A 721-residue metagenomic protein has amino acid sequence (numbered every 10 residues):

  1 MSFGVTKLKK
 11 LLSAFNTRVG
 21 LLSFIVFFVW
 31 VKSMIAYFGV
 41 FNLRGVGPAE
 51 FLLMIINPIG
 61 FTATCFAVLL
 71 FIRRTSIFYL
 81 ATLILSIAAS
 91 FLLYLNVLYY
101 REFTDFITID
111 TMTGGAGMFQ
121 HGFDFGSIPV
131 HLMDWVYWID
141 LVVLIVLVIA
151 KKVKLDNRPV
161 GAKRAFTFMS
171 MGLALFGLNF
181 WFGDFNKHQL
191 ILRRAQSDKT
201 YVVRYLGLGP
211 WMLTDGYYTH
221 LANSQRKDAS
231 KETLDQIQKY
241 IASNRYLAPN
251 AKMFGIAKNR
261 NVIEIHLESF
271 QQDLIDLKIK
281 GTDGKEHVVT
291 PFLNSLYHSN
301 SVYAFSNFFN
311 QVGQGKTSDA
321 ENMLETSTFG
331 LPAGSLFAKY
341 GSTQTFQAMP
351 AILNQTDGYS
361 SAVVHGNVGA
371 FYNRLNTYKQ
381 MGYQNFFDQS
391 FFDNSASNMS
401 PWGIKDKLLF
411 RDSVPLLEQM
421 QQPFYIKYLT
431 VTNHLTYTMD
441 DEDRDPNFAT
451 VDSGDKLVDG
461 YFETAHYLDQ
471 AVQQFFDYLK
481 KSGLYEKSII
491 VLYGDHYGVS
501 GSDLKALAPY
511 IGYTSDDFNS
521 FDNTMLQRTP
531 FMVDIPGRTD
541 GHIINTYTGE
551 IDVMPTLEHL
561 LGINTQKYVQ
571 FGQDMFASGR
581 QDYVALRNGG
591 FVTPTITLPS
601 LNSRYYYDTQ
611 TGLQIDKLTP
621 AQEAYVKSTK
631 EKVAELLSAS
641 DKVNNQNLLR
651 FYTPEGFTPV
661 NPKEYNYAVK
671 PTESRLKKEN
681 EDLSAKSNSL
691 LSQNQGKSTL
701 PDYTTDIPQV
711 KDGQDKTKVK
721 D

Functional and structural regions predicted by a protein language model:
M1-G4, S13-G20, G47, R74-S76 (+18 more regions): Serine/threonine-rich low-complexity intrinsically disordered regions
S2-M212, G216-Y217: Transmembrane and membrane-interface helices of multi-pass, inner-membrane envelope-modifying transferases
T6, D110-T113, G117, F123-G126 (+6 more regions): Generic alpha-helical secondary structure signal
L8, M118-F119, T233, I237 (+4 more regions): Generic structural signal of hydrophobic/aromatic residues within well-ordered alpha-helices of folded domains
L98-I109, P129-D134, R226-L234, A348 (+3 more regions): A diffuse structural propensity rather than consistent per-protein peaks
A222: Active-site catalytic motif of lipid deacylating hydrolases and related acyltransferases
Q225-K252: Short coil-to-helix leader/linker segments, especially the first N-terminal amphipathic alpha-helix with its helix
A242-D721: Solvent-exposed soluble domains appended to multi-pass membrane proteins
